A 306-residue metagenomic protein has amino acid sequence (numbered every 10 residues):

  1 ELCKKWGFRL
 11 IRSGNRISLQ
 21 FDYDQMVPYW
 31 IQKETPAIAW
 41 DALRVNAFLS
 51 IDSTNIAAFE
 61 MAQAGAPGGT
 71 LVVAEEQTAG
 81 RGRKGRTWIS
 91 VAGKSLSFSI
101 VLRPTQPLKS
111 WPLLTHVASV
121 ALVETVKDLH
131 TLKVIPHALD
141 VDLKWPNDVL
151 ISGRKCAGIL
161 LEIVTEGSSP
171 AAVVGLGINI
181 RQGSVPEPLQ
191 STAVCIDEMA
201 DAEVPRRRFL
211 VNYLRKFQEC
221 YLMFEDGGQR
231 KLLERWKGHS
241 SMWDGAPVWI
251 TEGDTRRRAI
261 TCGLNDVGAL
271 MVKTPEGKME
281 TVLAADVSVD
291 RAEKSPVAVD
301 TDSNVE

Functional and structural regions predicted by a protein language model:
E1-K5, Q106-D140, I151-E306: Long, positively charged amphipathic alpha-helical accessory segments at protein N-termini or as interdomain linkers
E1-P136, D302-E306: N-terminal lobe of the biotin/lipoate ligase/transferase fold
A42, N46, G68-V73, R86 (+5 more regions): Generic detector of short alpha-helix boundary/capping microenvironments and adjacent low-complexity segments
